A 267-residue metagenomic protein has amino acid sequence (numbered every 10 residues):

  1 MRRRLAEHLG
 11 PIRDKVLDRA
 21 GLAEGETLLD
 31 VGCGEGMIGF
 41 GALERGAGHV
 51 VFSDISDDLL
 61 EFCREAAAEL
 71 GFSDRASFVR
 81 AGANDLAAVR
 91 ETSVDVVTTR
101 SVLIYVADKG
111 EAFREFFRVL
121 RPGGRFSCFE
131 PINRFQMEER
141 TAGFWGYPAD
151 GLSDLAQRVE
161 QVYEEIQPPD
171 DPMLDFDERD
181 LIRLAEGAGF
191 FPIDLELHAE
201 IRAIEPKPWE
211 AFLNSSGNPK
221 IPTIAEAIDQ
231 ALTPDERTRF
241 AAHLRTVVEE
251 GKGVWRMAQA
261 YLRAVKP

Functional and structural regions predicted by a protein language model:
M1-R4, P192-G251: C-terminal helical/coil "lid" or tail adjacent to the Rossmann-like core of SAM-dependent
E7-E26: Conserved alpha-helix/loop element of class I SAM-dependent methyltransferases that forms part of the SAM/SAH-binding
T27-V31, E35-L86: Class I SAM-dependent methyltransferase SAM/SAH-binding core
A87-V96: A short acidic, Gly/Pro-enriched loop at the edge of an enzyme's catalytic core that lines a small-molecule cofactor
D95-K109, I132: A short SAM/SAH-binding and catalytic strip from SAM-dependent methyltransferases
G110-R125: A short glycine-rich, Lys/Arg-flanked "PGG" loop and its adjoining helix->strand segment in the class I
R125-Q157: Conserved class I S-adenosyl-L-methionine
M173-A188: Short alpha-helix
